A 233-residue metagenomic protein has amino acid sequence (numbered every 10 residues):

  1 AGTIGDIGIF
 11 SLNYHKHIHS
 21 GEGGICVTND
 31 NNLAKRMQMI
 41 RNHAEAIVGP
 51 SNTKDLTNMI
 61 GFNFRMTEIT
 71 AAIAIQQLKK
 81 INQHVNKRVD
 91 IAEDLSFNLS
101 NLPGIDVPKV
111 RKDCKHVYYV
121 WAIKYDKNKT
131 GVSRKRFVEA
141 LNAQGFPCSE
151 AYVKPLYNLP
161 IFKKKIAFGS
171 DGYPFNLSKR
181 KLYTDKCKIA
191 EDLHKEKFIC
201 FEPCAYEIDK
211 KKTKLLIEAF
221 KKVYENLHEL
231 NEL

Functional and structural regions predicted by a protein language model:
A1-V120: Active-site region of PLP-dependent enzymes
T28, I123-K127, P203-C204: Short beta-strand-to-loop capping motifs
L33-R36, H84, V132-F137, K212-L215: Short amphipathic alpha-helical coupling segments at ligand-binding clamshell hinges and other catalytic/signaling
V48-N52, S149-P155, E229-L233: A short, aromatic/hydrophobic, helix- or strand-capping loop or linear motif that either lines the entrance/gate
D94, N98-L102, R136-F146, I217-L227: Generic non-transmembrane alpha-helical segments
P108-T184: Conserved PLP-binding catalytic core of the aspartate aminotransferase-like
T130, A143, K164-L233: PLP-dependent enzyme catalytic core of the Aspartate aminotransferase-like
